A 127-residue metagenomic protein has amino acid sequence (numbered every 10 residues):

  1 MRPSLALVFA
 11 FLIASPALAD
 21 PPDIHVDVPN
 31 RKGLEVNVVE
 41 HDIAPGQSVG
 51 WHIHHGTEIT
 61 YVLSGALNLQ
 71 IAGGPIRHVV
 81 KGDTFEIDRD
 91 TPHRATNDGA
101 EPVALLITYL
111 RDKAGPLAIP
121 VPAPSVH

Functional and structural regions predicted by a protein language model:
M1-S4: Positively charged n-region of N-terminal signal peptides that target proteins for export
A14-P16: N-terminal signal peptide c-region/cleavage motif recognized by signal peptidases
D20, G115-H127: Extracytoplasmic/periplasmic copper-protein system
D20-G50, T108: A short glycine-rich, His/Asp/Glu-containing loop-to-beta-strand
V28, I43-A44, L67, G73-D90: Short acidic-glycine-tyrosine-enriched beta hairpin
H55-L69: Short, conserved beta-strand element in jelly-roll/cupin
N68, D90-P116: Ligand-binding loop in jelly-roll beta-barrel domains
